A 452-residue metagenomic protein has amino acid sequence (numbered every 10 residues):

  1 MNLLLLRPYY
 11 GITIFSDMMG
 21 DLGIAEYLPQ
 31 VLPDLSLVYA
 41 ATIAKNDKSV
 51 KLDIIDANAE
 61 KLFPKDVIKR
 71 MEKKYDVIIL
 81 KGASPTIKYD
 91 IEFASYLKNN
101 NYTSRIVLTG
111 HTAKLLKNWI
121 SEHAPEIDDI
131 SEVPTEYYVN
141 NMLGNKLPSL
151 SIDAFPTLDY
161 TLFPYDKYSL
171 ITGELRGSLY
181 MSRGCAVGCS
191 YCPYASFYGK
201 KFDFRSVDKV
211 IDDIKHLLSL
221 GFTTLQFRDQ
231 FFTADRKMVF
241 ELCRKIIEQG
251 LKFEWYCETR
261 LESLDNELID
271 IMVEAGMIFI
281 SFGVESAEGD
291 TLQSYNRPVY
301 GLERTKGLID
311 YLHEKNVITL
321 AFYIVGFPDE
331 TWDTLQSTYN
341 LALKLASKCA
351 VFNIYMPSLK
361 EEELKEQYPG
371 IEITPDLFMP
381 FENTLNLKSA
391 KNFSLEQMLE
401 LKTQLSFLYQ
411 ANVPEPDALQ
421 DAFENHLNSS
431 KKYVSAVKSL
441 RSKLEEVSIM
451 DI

Functional and structural regions predicted by a protein language model:
N2-L220: Acidic, low-complexity intrinsically disordered segments
N2-L5, A25-E26, N46-S49, R70-V77 (+6 more regions): Radical SAM enzyme core and accessory elements
A40-L52, L220, Q249, A275 (+4 more regions): A structural motif corresponding to the C-terminal end of an alpha-helix and its immediate exit/capping segment
N58, A83, T112, R228-D235 (+3 more regions): Short, solvent-exposed turn/loop segments enriched in Gly/Ser/Thr/Pro and often Arg
E60-P64, F240-I246, T331-K348: Short, electropositive alpha-helical surface patch
K117-A124, L268, D329-K344: Catalytic cores of alpha/beta
Y160-L320, N340: Radical SAM [4Fe-4S] cluster-binding motif and immediate context
A287-N296, I309-T334, N353-P357, N383-F393: Conserved strand-turn element in the central/C-terminal portion of the radical SAM core barrel that lines
